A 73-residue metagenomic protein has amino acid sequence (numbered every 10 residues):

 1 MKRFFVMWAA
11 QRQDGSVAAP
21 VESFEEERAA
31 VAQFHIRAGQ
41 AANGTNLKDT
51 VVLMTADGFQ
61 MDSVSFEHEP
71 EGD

Functional and structural regions predicted by a protein language model:
M1-A19: Short aromatic-glycine-(Arg/Gly/Cys) micro-motifs in beta-strand/loop hairpins
V6-M7, E26, I36, M61 (+1 more regions): Generic detector of N-terminal low-structure segments
M7, E22, A32, V52-L53 (+1 more regions): N-terminal non-cleavable signal-anchor helices
Q11-Q13, R28-A29, G58-Q60, E71: Generic "edge-of-domain/loop-turn" microfeature
R12-S16, S23-T50: A short, charged, amphipathic alpha-helix used as a generic interaction element across diverse proteins
D14-V21, F59-S63: Surface-exposed loop/edge segments in extracytoplasmic proteins
G39-D73: Short, mixed-charge low-complexity intrinsically disordered segments
